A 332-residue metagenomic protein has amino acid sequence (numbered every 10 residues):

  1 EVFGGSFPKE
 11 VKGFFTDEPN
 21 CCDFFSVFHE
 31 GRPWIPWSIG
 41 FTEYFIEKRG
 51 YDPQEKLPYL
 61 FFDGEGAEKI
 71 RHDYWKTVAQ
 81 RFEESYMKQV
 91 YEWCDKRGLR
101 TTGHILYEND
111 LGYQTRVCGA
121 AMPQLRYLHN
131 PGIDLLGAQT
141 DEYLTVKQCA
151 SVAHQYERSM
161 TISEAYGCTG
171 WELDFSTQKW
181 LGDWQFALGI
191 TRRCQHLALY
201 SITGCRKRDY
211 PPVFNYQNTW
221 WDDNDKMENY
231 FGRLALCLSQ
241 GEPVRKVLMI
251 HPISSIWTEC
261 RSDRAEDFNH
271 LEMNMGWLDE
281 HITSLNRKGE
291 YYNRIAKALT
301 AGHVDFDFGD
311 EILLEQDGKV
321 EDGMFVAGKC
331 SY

Functional and structural regions predicted by a protein language model:
V2-G13, E18-Y332: Carbohydrate-binding surfaces of carbohydrate-active enzymes
